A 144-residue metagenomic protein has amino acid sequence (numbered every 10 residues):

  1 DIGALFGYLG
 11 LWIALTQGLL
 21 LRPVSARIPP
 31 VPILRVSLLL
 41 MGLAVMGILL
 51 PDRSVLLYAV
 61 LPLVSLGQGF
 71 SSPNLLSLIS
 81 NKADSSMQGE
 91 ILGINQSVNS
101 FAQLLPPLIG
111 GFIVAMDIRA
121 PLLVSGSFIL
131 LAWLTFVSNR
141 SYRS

Functional and structural regions predicted by a protein language model:
D1-A14: Loop-to-transmembrane helix entry
T16-P30, V114: Helix-to-loop junctions at the C-terminal end of transmembrane segments in multipass secondary transporters
P32-G47: Structural signature of the two symmetry-related core transmembrane helices
L49-L61: Helix-loop junctions at membrane interfaces in 12-TM secondary transporters
F70-A83: Intracellular juxtamembrane helix-capping segments at the cytosolic ends of symmetry-related transmembrane helices
Q88-A115: A late C-terminal transmembrane helix in Major Facilitator Superfamily
F112-I129: A membrane-interface helix-boundary motif in multi-pass transporters
S125-S144: Multi-pass alpha-helical transporter architecture, strongest for 12-TM Major Facilitator/SLC carriers used
